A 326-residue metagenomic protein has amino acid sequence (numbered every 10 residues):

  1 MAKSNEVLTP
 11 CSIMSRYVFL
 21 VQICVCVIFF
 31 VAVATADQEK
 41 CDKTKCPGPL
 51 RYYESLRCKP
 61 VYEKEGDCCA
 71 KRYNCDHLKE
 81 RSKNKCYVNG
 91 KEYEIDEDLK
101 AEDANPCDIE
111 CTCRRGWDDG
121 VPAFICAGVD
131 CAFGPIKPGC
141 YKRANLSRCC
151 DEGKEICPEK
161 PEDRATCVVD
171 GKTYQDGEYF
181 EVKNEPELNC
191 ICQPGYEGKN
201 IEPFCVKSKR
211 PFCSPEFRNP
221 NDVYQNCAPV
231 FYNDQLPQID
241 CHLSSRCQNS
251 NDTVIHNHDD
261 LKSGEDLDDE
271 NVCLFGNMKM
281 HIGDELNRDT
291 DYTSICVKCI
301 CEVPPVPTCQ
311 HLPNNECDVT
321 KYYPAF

Functional and structural regions predicted by a protein language model:
A2-K3, V7-C11, S15-F326: Extracellular secretome segments
